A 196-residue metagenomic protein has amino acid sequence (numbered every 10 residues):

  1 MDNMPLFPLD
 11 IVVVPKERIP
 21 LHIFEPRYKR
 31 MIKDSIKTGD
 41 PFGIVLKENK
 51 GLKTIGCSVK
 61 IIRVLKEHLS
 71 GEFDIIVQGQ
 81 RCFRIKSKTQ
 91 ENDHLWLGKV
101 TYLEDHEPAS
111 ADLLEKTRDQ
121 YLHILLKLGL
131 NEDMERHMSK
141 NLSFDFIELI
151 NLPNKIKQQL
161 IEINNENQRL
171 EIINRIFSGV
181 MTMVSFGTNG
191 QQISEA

Functional and structural regions predicted by a protein language model:
M1-A196: N-terminal low-complexity, acidic/polar interaction/targeting segments
